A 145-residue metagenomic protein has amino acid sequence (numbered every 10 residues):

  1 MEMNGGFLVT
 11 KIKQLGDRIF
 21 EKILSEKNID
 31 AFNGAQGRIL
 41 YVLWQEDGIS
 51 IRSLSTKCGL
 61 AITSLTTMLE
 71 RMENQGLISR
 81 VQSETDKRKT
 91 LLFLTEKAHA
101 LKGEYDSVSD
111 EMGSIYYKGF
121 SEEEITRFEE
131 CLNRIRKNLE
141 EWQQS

Functional and structural regions predicted by a protein language model:
M1-D30: N-terminal leader segment of winged-helix/HTH proteins
G5, A35-Q36, K97, E124: N-terminal positioning helix adjacent to the helix-turn-helix/winged-helix DNA-binding module
T10, Y41-V42, E129: A cross-family signal for key residues in well-ordered alpha-helices that form functional helical elements
I12, G16-I19, I23, C58 (+2 more regions): Alpha-helical linker/hinge and terminal dimerization helices associated with HTH transcriptional regulators
I19-S64: N-terminal helix-turn-helix DNA-binding core of bacterial DNA-binding proteins
I51, L69-E70: Short, hydrophobic-biased segments on the C-terminal half of alpha helices that form "recognition helices"
E70-E130: Charged, amphipathic alpha-helical coiled-coil/dimerization segments
E122-S145: C-terminal regulatory/oligomerization modules of transcriptional regulators
